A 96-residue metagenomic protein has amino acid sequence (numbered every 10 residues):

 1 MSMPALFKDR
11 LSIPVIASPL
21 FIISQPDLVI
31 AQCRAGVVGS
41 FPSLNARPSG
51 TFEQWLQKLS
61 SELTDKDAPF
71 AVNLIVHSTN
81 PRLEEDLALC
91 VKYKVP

Functional and structural regions predicted by a protein language model:
M1-P96: Active-site entrance/lid segments in N-terminal catalytic domains of soluble metabolic enzymes
